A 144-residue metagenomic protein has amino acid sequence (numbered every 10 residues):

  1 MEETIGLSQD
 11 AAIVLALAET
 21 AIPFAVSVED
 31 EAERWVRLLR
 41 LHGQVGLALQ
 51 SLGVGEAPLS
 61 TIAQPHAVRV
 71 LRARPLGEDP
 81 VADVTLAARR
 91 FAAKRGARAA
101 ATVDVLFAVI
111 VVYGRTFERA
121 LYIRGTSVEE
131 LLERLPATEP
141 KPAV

Functional and structural regions predicted by a protein language model:
M1-V144: Histone-fold recognition with a strong bias for associated Lys/Arg-rich disordered tails
